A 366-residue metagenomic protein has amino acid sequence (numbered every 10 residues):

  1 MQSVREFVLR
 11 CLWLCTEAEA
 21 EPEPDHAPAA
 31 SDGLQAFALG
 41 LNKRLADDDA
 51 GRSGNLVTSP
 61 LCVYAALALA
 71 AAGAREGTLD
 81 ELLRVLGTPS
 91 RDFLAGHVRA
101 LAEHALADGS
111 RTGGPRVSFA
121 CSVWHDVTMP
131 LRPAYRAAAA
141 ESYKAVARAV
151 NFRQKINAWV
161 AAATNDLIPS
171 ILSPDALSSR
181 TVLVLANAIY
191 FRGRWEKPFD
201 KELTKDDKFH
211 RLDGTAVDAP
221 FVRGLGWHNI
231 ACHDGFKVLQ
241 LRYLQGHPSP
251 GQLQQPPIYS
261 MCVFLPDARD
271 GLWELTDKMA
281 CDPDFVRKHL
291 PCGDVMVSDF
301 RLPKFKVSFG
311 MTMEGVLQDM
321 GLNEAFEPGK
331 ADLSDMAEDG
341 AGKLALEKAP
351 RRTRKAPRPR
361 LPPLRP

Functional and structural regions predicted by a protein language model:
Q2-P366: Secretory/exported precursors with cleavable N-terminal leaders
